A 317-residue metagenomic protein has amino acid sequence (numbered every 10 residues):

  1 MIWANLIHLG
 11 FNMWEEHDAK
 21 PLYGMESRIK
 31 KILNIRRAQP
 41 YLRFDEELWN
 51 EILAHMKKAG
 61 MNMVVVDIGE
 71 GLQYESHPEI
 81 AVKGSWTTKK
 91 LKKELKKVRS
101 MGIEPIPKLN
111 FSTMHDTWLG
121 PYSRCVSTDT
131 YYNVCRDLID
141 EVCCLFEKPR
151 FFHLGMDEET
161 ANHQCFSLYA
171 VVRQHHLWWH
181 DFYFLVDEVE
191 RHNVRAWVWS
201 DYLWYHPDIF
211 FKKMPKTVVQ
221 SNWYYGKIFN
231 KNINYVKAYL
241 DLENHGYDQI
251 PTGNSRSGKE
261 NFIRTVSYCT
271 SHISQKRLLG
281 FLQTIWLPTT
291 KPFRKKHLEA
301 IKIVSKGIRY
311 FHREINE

Functional and structural regions predicted by a protein language model:
M1-W3: Extreme N-terminal starter segment of soluble prokaryotic enzymes
L6-V219: Aromatic-lined carbohydrate-binding surfaces of glycoside hydrolases
N62, L145-P149, D157-H312: Catalytic-core regions of glycoside hydrolase
E314-E317: Catalytic domains of carbohydrate-active enzymes that cleave complex glycans
